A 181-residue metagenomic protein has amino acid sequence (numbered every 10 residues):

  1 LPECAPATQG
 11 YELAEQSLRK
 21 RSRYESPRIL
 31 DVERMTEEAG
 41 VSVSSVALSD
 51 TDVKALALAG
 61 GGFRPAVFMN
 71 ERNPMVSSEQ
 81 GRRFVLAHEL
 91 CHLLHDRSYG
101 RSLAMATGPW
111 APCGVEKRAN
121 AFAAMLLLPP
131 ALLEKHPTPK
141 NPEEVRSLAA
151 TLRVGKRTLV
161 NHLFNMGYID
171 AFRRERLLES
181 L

Functional and structural regions predicted by a protein language model:
L1-L181: Short juxta-domain linker segments that transition from a proline/glycine-rich, charged coil into a short amphipathic
